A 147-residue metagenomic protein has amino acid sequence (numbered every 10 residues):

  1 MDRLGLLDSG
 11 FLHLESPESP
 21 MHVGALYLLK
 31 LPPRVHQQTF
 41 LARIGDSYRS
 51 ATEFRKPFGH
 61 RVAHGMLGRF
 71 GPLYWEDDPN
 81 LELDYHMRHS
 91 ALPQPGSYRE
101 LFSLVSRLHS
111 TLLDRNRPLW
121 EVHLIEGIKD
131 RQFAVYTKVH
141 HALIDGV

Functional and structural regions predicted by a protein language model:
M1-V147: Non-catalytic N-terminal regions of enzymes
